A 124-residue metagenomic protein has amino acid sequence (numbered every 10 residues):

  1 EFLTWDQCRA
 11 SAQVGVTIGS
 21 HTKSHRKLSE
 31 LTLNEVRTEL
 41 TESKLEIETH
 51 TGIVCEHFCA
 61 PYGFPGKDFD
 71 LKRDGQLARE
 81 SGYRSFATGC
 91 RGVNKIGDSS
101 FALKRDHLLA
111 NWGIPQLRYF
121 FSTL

Functional and structural regions predicted by a protein language model:
E1-V16, S24-K27, T49, V54: Active-site beta->alpha N-cap acidic-glycine motif
H21: Active-site glycine-centered loops adjacent to acidic/histidine catalytic or metal-binding residues that shape
E30-L124: C-terminal active-site subregion of NodB/CE4 polysaccharide deacetylases
